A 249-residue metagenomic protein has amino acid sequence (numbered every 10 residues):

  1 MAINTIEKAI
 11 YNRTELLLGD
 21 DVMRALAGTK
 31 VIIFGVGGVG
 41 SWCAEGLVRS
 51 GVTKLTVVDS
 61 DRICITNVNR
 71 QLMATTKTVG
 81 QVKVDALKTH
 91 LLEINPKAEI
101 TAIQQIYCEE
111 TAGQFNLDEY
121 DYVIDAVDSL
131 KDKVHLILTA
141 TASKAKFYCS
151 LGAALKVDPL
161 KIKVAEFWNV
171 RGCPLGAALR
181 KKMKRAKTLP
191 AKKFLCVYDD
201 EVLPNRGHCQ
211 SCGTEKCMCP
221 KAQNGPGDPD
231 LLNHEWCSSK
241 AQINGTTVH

Functional and structural regions predicted by a protein language model:
M1-I32: N-terminal charged helix/coil linker that caps or initiates catalytic domains
A2-N4, F115-Y122, V127-H135, K146-F147 (+2 more regions): Glycine-rich phosphate/adenylate-binding loop
I33-G35, V58: Conserved N-terminal Rossmann-fold NAD(P)-binding element of oxidoreductases
V39-G40: Hydrophobic/small residue at the entry helix of a nucleotide-binding pocket
L47: Aromatic pocket-lining residues of Rossmann-like dinucleotide-binding sites
V52, V57-N95: Glycine-rich phosphate-binding loop and adjoining beta1-alpha1-beta2 segment of Rossmann-like nucleotide-binding folds
I103-A112: Conserved SAM/SAH-binding loop
